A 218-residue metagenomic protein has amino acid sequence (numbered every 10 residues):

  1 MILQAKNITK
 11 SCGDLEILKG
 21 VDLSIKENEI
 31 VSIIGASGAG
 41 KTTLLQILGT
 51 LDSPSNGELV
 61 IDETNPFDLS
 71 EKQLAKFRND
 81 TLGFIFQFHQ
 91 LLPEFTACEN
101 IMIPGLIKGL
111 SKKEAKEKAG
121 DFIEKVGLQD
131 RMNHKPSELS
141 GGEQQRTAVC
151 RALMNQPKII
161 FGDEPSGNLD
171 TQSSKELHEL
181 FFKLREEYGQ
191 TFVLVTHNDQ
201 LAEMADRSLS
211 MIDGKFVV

Functional and structural regions predicted by a protein language model:
G49: Helix-to-loop junction immediately C-terminal to a conserved catalytic motif
G57-N65: Conserved ABC transporter NBD signature motif
F95-P104: Short coil-to-helix segment of the ABC ATPase nucleotide-binding domain corresponding to the Q-loop/switch region
K135-Q145: Conserved ABC ATPase signature
Q156: Conserved catalytic motifs of ABC-family nucleotide-binding domains
I160-D163: Catalytic Walker B motif of ABC-type/P-loop ATPase nucleotide-binding domains
